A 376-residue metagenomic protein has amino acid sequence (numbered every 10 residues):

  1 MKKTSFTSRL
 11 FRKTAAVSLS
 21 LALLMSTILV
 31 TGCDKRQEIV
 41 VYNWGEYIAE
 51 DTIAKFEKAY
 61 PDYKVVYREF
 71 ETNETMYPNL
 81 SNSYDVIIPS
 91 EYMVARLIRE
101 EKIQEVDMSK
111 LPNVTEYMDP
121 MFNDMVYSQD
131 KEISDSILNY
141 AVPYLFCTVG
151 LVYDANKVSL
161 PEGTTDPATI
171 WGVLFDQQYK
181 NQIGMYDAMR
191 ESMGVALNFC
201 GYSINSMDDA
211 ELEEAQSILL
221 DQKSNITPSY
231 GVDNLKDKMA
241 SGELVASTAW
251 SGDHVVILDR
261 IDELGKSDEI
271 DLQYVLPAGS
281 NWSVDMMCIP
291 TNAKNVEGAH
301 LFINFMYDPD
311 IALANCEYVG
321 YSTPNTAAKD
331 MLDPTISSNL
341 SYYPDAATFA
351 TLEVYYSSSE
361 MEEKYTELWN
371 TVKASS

Functional and structural regions predicted by a protein language model:
M1-I39, S375-S376: Short, low-complexity disordered leader/linker segments with a strong preference for bacterial N-terminal type II
C33, D285, P290-A350: Mature extracytoplasmic/periplasmic domains
D34-E100, D237: Early extracytoplasmic/lumenal segment of secretory-pathway proteins
E74-Y77, A95-F146, P161-G172: Hinge/lid segment of periplasmic solute-binding proteins
Q104-E116, A141, G265-N281, P290-N292: Short beta-strand->loop
G172-D187: Short loop->beta-strand "edge-of-pocket" segments that line small-molecule binding or catalytic clefts across diverse
G184-A188, S192-A196, C200-L272: Ligand-binding pocket segment of bilobal, Venus flytrap-like solute-binding proteins
D237, D345-S376: Conserved C-terminal helix/tail region of periplasmic/extracytoplasmic solute-binding proteins
